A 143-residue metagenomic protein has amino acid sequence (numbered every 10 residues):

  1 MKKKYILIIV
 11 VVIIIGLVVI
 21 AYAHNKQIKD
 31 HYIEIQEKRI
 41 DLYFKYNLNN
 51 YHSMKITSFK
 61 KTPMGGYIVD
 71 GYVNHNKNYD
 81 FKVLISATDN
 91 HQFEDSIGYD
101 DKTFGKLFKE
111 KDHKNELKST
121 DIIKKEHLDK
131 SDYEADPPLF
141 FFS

Functional and structural regions predicted by a protein language model:
M1-K4: Positively charged n-region of N-terminal signal peptides that target proteins for export
L7-A21: Hydrophobic membrane-insertion alpha-helices, especially the h-region of bacterial N-terminal signal peptides
L17-K77: N-terminal export/targeting and maturation segments
A21, I33, I97-D100, D112 (+1 more regions): Intrinsic-disorder-associated interaction segments
R39-N47, D89-F93, G105: Short, non-transmembrane amphipathic alpha-helical segments
F59-T62, D95-K109: Short secondary-structure transition/capping segments
Y79-D101: A short, surface-exposed beta-strand/turn
F104-S143: C-terminal partner/receptor-binding element of secreted or periplasmic proteins
